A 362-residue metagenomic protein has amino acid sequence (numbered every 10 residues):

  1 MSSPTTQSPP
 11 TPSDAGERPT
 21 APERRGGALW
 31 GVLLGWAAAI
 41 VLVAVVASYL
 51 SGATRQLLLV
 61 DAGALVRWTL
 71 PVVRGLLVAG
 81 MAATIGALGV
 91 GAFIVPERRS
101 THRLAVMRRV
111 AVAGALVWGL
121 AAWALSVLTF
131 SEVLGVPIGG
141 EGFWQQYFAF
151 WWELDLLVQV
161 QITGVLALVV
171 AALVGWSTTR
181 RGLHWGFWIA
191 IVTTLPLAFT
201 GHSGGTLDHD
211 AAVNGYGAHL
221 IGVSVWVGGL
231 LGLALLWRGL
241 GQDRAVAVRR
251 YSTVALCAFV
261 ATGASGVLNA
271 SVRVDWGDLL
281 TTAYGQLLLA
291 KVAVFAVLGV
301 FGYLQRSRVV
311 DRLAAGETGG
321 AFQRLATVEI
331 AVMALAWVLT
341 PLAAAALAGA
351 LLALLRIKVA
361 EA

Functional and structural regions predicted by a protein language model:
S2-A362: Polytopic transmembrane helical bundles with strong interfacial aromatic enrichment
